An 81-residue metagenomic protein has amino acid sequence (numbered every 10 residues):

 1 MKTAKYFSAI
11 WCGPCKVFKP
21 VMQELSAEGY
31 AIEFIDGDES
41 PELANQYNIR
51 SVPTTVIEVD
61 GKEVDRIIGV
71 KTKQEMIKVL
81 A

Functional and structural regions predicted by a protein language model:
M1-L25: Local sequence-structure signature of Cys/Sec-based thiol-disulfide redox active-site neighborhoods
Y6-F7, M22, G29-E42: Thiol-based oxidoreductase modules, predominantly thioredoxin-like and allied folds used for disulfide exchange
G13, E39-E42, Q74: Short alpha-helical
V21-E28, K62-D65: Iron-sulfur (Fe-S) cluster-binding segments and ferredoxin-like electron-carrier domains, especially [2Fe-2S]
S40, V52, V64: Active-site loop signature of alpha/beta-hydrolase-fold enzymes
A44-Y47, V79: Short amphipathic alpha-helix with an adjacent loop that forms part of the alpha/beta core around
Y47-V56: Structural micro-motif
V59-A81: Non-catalytic, surface beta->alpha helical segment in thiol-disulfide oxidoreductase systems
